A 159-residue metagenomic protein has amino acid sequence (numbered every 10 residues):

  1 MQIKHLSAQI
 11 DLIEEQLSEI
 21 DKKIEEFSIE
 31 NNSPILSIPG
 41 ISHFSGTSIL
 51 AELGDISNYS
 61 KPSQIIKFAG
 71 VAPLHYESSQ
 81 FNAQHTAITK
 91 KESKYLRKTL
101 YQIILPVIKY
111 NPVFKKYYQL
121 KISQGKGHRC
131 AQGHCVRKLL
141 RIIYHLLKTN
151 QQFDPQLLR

Functional and structural regions predicted by a protein language model:
M1-F44, N111: Helix-hairpin-helix/helix-loop-helix acidic hairpins
E19, K23-E26, K109, V113 (+2 more regions): Intrinsically disordered or highly flexible coil/loop and linker segments, enriched in small and charged/polar residues
F27-E30, F68-H75, H85-K90, R141-I143 (+1 more regions): Short alpha-helical linear motifs
S37, H43, T47-H128: Phosphate-backbone recognition surface of nucleic-acid-processing proteins
Q80-Q84, Y118-R137, I142-R159: Low-complexity, acidic/Ser/Thr- and charged residue-rich accessory regions of DNA metabolism proteins
